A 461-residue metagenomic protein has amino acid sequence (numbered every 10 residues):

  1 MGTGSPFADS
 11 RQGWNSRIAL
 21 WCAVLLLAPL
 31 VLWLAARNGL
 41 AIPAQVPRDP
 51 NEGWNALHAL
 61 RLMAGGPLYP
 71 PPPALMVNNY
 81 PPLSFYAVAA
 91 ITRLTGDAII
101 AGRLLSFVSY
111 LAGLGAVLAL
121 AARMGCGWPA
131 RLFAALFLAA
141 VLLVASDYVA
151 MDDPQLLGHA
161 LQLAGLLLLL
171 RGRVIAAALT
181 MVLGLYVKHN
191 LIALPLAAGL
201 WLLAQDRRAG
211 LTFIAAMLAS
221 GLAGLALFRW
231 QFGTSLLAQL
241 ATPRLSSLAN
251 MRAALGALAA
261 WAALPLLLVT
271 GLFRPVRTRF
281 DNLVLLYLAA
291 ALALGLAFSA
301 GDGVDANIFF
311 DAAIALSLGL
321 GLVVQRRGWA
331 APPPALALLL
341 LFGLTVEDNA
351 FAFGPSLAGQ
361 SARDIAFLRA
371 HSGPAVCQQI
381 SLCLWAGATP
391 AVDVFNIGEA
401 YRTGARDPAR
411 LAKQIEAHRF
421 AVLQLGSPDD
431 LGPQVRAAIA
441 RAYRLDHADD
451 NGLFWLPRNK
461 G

Functional and structural regions predicted by a protein language model:
N15, L194-A219, A241, L245-S247 (+3 more regions): Perimembrane helix-loop-helix junctions
L25, I100, L104-G125, F133: Transmembrane-helix motifs of polytopic, lipid-linked glycan transferases
G53-N79, L83-Y86, A90, L169: Extracytosolic helix-loop segments that constitute the early lumenal/periplasmic catalytic or substrate-binding loops
V117-L143, H159-A160, V174-A176, F280-N282 (+2 more regions): Transmembrane-helix signature of polytopic, membrane-embedded enzymes that assemble or transfer cell-envelope glycans
A140-V144, L157-A176, T180-M181, A315-G319: Specific aromatic-rich, kink-prone transmembrane helix
Q162-A164, L168, V174-H189, L194-L202 (+2 more regions): Membrane-interface alpha helices of multi-pass inner-membrane proteins
A193, G301-G328: Hydrophobic/aromatic-rich transmembrane helices and adjacent perimembrane loops
L341-G461: Extracytoplasmic
